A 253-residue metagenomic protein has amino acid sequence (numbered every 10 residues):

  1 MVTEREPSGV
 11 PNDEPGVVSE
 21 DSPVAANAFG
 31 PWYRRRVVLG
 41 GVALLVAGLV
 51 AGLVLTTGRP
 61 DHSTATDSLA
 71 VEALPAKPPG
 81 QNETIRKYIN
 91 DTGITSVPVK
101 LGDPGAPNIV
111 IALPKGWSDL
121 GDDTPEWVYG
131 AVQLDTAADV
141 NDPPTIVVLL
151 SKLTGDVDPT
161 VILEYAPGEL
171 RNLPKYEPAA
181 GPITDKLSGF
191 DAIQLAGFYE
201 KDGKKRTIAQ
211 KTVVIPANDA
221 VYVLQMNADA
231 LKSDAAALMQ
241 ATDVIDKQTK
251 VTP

Functional and structural regions predicted by a protein language model:
M1-V128, D229-P253: N-terminal targeting sequences that direct proteins away from the cytosol to non-cytosolic compartments
T3-E4, G9, S19, E164-V214: Signature of long, low-cysteine stretches enriched in small and polar/charged residues
L74-K77, D123, T136-I146, E200 (+1 more regions): Extracytoplasmic/periplasmic mature domains of Sec-exported, cell-envelope-associated bacterial proteins
A106-N108, P143-T145, F190: Extracytoplasmic
G130-D135, T207-A217: Short, surface-exposed beta-strand/loop micro-motifs that present aromatic residues
V132-V161: A short acidic-to-branched-hydrophobic micro-motif
V157-T160, K204-R206, A236: Solvent-exposed, non-transmembrane alpha-helical starts
A220-L231: Short, well-ordered beta-strand elements
